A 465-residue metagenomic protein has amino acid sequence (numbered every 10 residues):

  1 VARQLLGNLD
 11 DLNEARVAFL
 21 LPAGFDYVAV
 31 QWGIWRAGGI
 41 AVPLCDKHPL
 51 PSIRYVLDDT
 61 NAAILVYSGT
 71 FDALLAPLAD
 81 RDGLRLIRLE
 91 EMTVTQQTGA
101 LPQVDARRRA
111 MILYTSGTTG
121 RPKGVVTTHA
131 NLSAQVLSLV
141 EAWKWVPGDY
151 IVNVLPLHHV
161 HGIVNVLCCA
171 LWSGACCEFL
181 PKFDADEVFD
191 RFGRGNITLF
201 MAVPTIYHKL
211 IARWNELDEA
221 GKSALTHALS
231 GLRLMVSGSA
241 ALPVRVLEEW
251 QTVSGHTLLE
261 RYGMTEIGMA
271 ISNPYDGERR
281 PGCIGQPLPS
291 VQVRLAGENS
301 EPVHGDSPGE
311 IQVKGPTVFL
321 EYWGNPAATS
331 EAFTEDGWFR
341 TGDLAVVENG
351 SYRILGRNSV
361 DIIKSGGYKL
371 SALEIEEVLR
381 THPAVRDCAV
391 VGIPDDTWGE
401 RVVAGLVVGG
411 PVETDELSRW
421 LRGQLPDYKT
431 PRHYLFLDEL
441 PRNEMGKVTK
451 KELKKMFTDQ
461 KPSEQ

Functional and structural regions predicted by a protein language model:
A2-H48: Conserved AMP-binding/adenylate-forming
R3, G315, L320-E321, L344-K429 (+3 more regions): AMP-binding/adenylate-forming catalytic core of the ANL superfamily
Q4, H48-P77, T95-Q96, Q135-V152 (+1 more regions): Conserved ATP-dependent adenylate/AMP-binding module captured primarily in the ANL superfamily
Q96-Y114, G120-R121, K144-Y150: Conserved pre-ATP/AMP-binding loop-to-beta segment of ANL
A110-L137: Conserved AMP-binding A3 loop
S133-Y150, V160-L199, K209, R213-L217 (+1 more regions): Conserved AMP-binding/adenylation subdomain of ANL enzymes
W143, I197-A202, A212-R280, Q292 (+1 more regions): Gly/Ser/Thr-rich phosphate-binding loop
Q286-S290, N299-A332, S351, L370: Conserved ATP/PPi-binding loop(s) of AMP-dependent carboxylate-activating enzymes
